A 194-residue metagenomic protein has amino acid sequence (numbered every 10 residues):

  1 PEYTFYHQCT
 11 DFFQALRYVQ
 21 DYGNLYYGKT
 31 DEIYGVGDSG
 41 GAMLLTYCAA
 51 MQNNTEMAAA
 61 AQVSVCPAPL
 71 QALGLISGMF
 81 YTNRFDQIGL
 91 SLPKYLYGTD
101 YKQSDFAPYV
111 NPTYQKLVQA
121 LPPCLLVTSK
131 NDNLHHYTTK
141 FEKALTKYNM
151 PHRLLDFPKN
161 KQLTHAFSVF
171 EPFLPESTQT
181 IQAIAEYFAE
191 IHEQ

Functional and structural regions predicted by a protein language model:
P1-Q194: Alpha/beta-hydrolase superfamily serine-hydrolase fold, recognizing
